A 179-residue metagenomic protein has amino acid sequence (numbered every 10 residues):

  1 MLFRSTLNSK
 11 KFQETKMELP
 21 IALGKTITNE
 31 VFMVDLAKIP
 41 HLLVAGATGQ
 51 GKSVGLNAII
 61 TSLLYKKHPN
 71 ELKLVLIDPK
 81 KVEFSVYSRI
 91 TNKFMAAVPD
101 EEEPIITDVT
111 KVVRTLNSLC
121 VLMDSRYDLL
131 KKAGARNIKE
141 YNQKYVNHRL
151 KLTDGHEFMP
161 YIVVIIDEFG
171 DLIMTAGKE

Functional and structural regions predicted by a protein language model:
T6, K10-A135, D154, M159-E179: P-loop NTPase catalytic phosphate-binding loop
N137-Y141: Cytosolic-facing regulatory segments adjacent to core modules
K144-E157: Conserved alpha-helical scaffold flanking the Walker A/P-loop in AAA+ ATPase domains
